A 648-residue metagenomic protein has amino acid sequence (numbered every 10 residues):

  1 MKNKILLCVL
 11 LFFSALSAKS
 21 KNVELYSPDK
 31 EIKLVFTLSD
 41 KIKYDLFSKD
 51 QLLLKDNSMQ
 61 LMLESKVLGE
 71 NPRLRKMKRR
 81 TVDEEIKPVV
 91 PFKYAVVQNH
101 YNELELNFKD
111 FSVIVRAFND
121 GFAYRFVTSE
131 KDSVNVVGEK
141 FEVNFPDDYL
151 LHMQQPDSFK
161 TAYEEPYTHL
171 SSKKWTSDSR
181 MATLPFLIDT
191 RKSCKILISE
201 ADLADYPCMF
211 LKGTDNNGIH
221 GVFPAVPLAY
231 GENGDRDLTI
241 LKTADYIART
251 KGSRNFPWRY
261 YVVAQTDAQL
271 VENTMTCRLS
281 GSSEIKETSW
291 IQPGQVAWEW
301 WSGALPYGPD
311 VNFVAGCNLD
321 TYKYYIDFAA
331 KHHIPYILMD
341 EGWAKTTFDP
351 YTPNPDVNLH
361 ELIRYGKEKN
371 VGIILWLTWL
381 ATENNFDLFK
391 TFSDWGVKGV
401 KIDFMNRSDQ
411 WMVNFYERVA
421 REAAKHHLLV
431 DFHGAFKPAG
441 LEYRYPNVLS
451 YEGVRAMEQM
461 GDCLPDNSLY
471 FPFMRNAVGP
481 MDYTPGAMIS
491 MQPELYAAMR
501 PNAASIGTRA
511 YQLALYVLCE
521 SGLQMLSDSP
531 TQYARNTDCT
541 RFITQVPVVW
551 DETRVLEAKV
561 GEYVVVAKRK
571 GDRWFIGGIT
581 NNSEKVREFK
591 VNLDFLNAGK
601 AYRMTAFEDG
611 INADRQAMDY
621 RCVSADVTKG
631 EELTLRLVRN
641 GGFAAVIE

Functional and structural regions predicted by a protein language model:
M1-N22: Bacterial Sec-dependent N-terminal signal peptides
N22-C277, S283: N-terminal accessory beta-strand-rich subdomains and adjacent acidic, glycine-rich linkers that precede catalytic cores
I247, K251-F328, H332: An acidic-aromatic substrate-binding cleft motif
A329, V430, L518, I576: Conserved, mostly hydrophobic/aromatic
M339-T508: Aromatic- and carboxylate-enriched substrate-binding clefts and catalytic-loop regions of carbohydrate-active enzymes
D528-F575, N612-M618: Glycan-recognition and catalytic regions of carbohydrate-active enzymes
K559-A598, Y602, F643-A644: Carbohydrate-binding surface patches
S624-E648: C-terminal beta-strand-rich structural cap/linker in extracellular carbohydrate-active enzymes
